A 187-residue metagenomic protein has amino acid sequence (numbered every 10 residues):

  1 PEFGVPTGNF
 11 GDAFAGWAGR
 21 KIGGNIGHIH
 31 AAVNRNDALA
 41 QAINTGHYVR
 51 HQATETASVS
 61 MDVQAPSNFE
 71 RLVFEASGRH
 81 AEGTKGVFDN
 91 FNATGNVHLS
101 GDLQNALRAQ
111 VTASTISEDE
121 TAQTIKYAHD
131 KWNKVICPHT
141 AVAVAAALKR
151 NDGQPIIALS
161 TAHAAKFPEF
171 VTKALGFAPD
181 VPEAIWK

Functional and structural regions predicted by a protein language model:
P1-K187: PLP-dependent amino-acid enzyme catalytic core
